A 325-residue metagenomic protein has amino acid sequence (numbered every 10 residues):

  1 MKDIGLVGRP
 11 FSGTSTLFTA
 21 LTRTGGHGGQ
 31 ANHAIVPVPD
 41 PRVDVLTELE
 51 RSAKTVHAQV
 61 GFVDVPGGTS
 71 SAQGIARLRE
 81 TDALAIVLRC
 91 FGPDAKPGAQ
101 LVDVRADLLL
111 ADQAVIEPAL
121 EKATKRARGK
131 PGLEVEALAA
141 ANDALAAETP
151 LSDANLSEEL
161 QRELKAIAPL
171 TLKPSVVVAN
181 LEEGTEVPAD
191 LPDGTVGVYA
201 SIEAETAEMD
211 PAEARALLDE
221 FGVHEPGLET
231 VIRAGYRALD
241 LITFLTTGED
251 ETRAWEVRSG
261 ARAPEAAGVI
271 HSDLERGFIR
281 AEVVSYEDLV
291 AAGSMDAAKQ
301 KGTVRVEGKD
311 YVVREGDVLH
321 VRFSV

Functional and structural regions predicted by a protein language model:
M1-P97, I116: Conserved G1/Walker A P-loop phosphate-binding module
K2-S12, F18, A31, E121-V325: C-terminal-of-GTPase-core extension/linker across diverse P-loop GTPases
H33-P39, D64-S71, R79-E134, A144-S157 (+1 more regions): Conserved Switch II/interswitch segment of TRAFAC-class P-loop GTPases
